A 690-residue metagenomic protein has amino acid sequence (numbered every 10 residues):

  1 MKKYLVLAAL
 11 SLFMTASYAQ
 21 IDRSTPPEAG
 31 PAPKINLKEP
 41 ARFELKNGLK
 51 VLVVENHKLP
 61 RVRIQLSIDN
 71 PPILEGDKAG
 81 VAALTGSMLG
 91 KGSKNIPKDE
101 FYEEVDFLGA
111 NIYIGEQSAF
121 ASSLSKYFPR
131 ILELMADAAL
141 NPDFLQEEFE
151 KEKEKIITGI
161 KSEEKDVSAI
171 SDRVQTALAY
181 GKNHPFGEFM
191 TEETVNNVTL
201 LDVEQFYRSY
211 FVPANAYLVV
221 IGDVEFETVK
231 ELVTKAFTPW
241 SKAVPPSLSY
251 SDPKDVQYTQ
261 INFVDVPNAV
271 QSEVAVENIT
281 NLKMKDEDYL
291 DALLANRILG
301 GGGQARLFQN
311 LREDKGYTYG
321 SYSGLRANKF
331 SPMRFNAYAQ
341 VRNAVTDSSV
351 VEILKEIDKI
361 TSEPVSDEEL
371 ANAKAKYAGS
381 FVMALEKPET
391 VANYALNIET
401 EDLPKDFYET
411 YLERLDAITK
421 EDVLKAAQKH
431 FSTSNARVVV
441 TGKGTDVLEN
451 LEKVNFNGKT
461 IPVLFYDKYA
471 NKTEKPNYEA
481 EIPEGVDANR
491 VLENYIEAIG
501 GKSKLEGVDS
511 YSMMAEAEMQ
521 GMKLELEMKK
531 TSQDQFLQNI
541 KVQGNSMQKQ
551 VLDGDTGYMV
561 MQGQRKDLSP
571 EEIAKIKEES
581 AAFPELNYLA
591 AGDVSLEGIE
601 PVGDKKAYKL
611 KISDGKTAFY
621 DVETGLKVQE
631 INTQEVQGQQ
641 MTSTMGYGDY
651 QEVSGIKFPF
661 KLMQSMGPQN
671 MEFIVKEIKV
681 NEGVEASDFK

Functional and structural regions predicted by a protein language model:
I21-E28, Y102-F206, D252, L370-E389 (+3 more regions): Acidic/histidine-enriched segments that form metal/cofactor-coordinating and catalytic pocket/exosite environments
I21-E28, Y217-L282, G442, E449-N477: An aromatic/glycine/proline-enriched structural segment found at the starts of mature extracellular/organellar domains
S24-F43, A177-A216, L248-P253, L282-M284 (+2 more regions): Histidine-acidic residue clusters that define the catalytic metal-binding segment of zinc metallopeptidase domains
R63-S125, K165, P185-F189, G301-Y317 (+1 more regions): M16/MPP (pitrilysin/insulinase) zinc-metallopeptidase core fold and M16-derived inactive scaffolds
G92-N95, S123-K153, K283, G302 (+1 more regions): M16/insulysin-pitrilysin zinc metalloprotease superfamily fold
A275-E277, G300-V341: A structural supersecondary motif
N489-Q564, A590-P601: N-terminal mature ectodomain segment of secretory-pathway/periplasmic proteins
Q543, K605-K690: Gly/Pro-enriched, hydrophobic low-complexity segments that function as extracytoplasmic propeptides/linkers
